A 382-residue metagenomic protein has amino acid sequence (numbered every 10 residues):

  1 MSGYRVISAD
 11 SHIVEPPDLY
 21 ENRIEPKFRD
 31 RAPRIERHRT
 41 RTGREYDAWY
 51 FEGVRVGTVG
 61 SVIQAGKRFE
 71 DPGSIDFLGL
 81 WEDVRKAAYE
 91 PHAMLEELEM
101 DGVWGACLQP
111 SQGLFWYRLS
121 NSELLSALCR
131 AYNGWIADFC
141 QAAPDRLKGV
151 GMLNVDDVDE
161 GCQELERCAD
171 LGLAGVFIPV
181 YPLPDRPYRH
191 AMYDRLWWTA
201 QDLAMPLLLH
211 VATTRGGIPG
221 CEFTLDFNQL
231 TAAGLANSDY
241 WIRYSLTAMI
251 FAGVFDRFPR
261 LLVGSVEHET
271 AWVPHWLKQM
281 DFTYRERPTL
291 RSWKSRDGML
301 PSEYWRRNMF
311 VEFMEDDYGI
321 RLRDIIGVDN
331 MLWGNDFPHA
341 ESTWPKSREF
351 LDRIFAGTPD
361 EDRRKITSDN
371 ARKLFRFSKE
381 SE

Functional and structural regions predicted by a protein language model:
S2-R5, P16-R85, Y89-G105, G134-A142 (+9 more regions): Mid-to-C-terminal alpha-helical segments outside catalytic/metal-binding sites
S11-H12, D336-F337: Active-site metal-binding loops of divalent metal-dependent hydrolases
E15, Q109, P179: Conserved residues at the C-terminal ends of beta-strands
F69-R85, L114-L119, N228-L235: Short glycine/proline-rich turn/loop motifs
G79-K86, V103-S120, L124, P144-M152: Short, well-structured secondary-structure segments
D83-A87, L125-S126, A236-Y244: Short acidic-aromatic active-site loops that bind/stabilize oxyanions
L125, C129-Y132, R189-R195: Charged helix-capping and loop-helix junction motifs
C140-K148, L153, D157-D159, Q163-L332: Catalytic pocket-lining loop regions of alpha/beta-barrel enzymes, especially the amidohydrolase/enolase/GH5 lineages
